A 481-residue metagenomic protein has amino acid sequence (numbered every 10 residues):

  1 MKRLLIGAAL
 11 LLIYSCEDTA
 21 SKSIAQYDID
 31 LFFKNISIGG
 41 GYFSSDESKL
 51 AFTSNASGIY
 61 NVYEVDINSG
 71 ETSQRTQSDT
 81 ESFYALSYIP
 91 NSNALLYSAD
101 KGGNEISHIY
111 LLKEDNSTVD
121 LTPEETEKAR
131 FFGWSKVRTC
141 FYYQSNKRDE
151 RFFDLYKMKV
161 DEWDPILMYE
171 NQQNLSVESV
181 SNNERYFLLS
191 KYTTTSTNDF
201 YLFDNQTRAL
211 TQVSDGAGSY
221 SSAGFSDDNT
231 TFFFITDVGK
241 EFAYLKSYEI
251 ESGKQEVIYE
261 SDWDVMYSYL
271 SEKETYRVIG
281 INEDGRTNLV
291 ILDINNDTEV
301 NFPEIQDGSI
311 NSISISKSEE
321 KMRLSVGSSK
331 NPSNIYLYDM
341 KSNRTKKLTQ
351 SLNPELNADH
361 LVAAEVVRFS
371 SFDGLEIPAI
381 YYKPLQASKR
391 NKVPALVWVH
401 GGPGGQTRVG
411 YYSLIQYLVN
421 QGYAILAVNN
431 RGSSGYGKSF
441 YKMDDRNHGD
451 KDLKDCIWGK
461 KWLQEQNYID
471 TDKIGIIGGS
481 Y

Functional and structural regions predicted by a protein language model:
K2-G7: Sec-dependent signal peptide recognition, specifically the positively charged N-region followed immediately by
L10-L11, S69: Short, linear, compositionally biased motifs with a strong N-terminal bias
Y14-S15: C-terminal motif of bacterial Sec signal peptides marking the signal peptidase cleavage site
S21-Q26, K49, T53-Q74, N93-A94 (+9 more regions): Beta-propeller blade-edge and WD-like acidic-aromatic loop motif
K22-S37: N-terminal pre-domain segments of enzymes
N35-T53, T80-S98, I109, E125-Q144 (+8 more regions): Conserved beta-propeller blade repeats
F302, Q306: Non-catalytic carbohydrate-binding regions of carbohydrate-active enzymes
S312-Y481: Serine-hydrolase catalytic core recognition
